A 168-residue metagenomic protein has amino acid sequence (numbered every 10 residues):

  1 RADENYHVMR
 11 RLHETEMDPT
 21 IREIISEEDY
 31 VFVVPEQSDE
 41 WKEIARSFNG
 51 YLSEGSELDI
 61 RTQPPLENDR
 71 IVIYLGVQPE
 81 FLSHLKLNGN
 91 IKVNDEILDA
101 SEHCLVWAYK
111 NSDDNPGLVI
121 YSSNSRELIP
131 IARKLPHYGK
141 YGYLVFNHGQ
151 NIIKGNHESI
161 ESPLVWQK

Functional and structural regions predicted by a protein language model:
R1-K168: Solvent-exposed alpha-helical segments and adjacent loops that form catalytic or protein-interaction surfaces
